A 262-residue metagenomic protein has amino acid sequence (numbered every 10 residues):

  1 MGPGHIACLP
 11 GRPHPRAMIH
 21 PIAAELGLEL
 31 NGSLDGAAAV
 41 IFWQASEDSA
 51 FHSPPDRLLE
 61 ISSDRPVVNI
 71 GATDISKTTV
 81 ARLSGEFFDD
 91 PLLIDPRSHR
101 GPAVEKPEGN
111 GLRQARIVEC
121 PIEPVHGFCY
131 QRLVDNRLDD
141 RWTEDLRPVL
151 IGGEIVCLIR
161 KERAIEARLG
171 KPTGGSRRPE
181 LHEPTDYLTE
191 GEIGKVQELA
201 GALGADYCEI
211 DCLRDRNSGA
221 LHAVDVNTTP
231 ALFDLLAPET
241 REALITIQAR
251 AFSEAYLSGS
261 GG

Functional and structural regions predicted by a protein language model:
M1-P102, P107, G111: Conserved N-proximal alpha/beta basic substrate-recognition cap immediately N-terminal to, or forming the N-lobe
S49-F51, S76-T78, G111-A115, C157-I159 (+3 more regions): Short catalytic/ligand-binding loop motif for oxyanion handling, primarily in non-cytosolic enzymes, centered on
R57-L59, P121-E123, T240-A243: Glycine-rich, phosphate-binding/catalytic loops in enzymes
L92, Y207-I210: A short linear hydrophobic-aromatic micro-motif
A103, V156-C157, C208, H222-V224: Protein kinase-like catalytic core scaffold
R116-L203: Phosphate-binding site of ATP-dependent enzymes
R147, D211-L213: Short, surface-exposed charged micro-motifs
G201-A205, R214-G262: C-terminal active-site "lid" helix and adjoining low-complexity regulatory extension at the edge of ATP-using catalytic
